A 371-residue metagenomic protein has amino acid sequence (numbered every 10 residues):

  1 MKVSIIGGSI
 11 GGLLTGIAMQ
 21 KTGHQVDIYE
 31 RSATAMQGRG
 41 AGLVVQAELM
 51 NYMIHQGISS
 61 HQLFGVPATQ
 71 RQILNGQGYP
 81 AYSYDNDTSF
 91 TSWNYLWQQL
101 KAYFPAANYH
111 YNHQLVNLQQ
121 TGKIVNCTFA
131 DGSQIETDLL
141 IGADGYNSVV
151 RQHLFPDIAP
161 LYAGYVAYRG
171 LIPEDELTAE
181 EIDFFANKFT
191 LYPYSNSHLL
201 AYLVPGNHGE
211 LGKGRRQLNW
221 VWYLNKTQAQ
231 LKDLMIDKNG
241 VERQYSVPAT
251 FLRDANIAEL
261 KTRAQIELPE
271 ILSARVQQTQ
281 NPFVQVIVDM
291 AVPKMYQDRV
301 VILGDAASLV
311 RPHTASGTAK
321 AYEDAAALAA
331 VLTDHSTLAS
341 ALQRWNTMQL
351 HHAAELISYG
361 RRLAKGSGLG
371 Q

Functional and structural regions predicted by a protein language model:
M1-V3, Q20, G42-E176: Conserved N-terminal helical subregion
I5-K21, Q25, I141-G142, W220 (+2 more regions): Conserved mid-domain beta->alpha element of the FAD-binding
G11, T34, N147: Conserved Rossmann-like nucleotide-cofactor binding loop
Q20-R39: Glycine-rich FAD pyrophosphate-binding loop
S32, Y146, A307: Conserved Walker B
M36, V150-R151, V310-P312: Conserved protein kinase catalytic core
G38-G42, D85, H313-S316: Short, solvent-exposed loop/turn segments at secondary-structure boundaries
D85-N86, S92, L177-R275: Conserved FAD/dinucleotide-binding core of flavoprotein oxidoreductases
